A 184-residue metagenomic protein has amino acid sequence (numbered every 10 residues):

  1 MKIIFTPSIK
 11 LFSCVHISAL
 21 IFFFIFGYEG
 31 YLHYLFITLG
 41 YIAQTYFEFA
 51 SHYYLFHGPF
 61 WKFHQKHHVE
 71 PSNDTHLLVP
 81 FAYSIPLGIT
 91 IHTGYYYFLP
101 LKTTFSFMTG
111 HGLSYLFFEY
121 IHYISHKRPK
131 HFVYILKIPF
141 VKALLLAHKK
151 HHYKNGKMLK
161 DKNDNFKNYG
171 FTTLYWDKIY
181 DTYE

Functional and structural regions predicted by a protein language model:
M1-F12, Q65-V79, F98-T104, H111-E184: Cytosolic/stromal cytosol-facing helical appendages immediately following the last transmembrane segment
M1-Y31: Metal-centered catalytic cores of metalloenzymes
L11-F23, L77-Y96, G170-F171: Core segments of transmembrane alpha-helices that mediate helix-helix packing or line hydrophobic substrate/ligand
A19-I37, T93-S106: Helix-coil boundary and interhelical linker segments in multi-pass alpha-helical membrane proteins
F23-G30, E48-L55, L78-G88, F105-S114 (+1 more regions): Phosphate-binding glycine-rich loops and adjacent basic patches that engage nucleotide phosphates, nucleic-acid
F36-L39, W61: Short amphipathic alpha-helical segments
L39-F56, T109-R128: Transmembrane alpha-helical segments that form the membrane-embedded catalytic/substrate-channel core of multi-pass
F49-E70: Membrane-helix interface/capping segments
